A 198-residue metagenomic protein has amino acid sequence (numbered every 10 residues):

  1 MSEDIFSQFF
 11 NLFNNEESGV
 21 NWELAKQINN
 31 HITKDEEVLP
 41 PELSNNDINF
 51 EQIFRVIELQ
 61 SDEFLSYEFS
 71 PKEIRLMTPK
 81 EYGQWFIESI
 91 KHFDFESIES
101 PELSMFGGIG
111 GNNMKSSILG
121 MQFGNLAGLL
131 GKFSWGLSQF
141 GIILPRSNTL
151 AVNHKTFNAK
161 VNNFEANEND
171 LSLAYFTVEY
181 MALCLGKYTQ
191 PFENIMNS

Functional and structural regions predicted by a protein language model:
M1-K72: A generic N-terminal leader/anchor concept
E3-F6, G120, G124, E193: Alpha-helix initiation and N-capping motif
P40-P41, G111-M114, N167: Short coil/turn segments at secondary-structure junctions
F50-K155: Auxiliary, metal-adjacent structural segments of Zn-dependent hydrolase domains
A151-V152, N167-L171, P191-M196: Cation-handling catalytic/transport regions enriched in His/Asp/Glu
T156-T177: Short pre-active-site segment immediately N-terminal to the catalytic Zn-binding motif
E179-M196: Catalytic Zn2+-binding segment of zinc metalloproteases
